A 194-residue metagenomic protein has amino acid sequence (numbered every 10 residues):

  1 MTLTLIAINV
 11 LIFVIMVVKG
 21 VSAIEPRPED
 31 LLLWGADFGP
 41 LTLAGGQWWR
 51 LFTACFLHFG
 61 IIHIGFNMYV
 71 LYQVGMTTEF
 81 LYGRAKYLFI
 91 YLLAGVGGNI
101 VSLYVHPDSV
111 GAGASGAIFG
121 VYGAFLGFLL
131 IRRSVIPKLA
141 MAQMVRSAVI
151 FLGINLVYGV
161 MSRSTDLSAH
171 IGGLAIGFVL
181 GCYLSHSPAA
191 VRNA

Functional and structural regions predicted by a protein language model:
M1-A194: A detector for small-residue-rich transmembrane helices and their helix-helix packing motifs
